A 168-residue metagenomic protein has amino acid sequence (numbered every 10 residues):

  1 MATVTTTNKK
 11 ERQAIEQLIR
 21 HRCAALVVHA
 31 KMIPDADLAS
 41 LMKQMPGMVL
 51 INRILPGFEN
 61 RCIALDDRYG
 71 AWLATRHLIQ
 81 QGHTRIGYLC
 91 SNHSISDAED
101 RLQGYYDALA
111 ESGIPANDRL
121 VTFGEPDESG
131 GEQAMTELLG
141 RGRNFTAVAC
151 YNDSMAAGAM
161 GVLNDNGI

Functional and structural regions predicted by a protein language model:
A2-T5: A short beta-strand-loop structural module common to alpha/beta enzyme folds
K9, Q13-R20, A25, D35 (+2 more regions): Bacterial carbohydrate/catabolite-sensing allosteric modules
V28-H29: A glycine-rich helix N-cap at a beta->alpha junction
